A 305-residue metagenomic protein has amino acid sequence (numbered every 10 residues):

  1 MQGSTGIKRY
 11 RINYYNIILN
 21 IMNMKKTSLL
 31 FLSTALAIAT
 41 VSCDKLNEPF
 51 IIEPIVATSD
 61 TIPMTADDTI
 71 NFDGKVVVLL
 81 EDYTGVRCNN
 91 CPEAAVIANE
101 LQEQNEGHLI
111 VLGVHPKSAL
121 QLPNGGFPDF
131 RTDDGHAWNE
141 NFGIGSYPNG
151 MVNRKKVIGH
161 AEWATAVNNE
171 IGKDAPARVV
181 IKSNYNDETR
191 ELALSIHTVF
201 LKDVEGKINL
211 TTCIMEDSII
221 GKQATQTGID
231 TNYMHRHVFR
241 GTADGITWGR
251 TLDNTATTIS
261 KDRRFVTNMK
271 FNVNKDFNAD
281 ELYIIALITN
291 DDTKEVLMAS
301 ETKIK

Functional and structural regions predicted by a protein language model:
M1, I12-L30, T34-V76: Bacterial Sec-dependent N-terminal signal peptides
G3-G6: Residue-identity detector for glycine
R9: Cationic, low-complexity basic patches in intrinsically disordered or flexible, solvent-exposed regions
M22-M24, C43, C88, G150 (+1 more regions): Terminal processing/anchoring signals of secreted or surface-associated proteins and related intramolecular
K25, V86, S218: Residue-level signal for short, function-critical loop segments
L46-Q121: Acidic/polar, low-complexity intrinsically disordered N-terminal segments immediately downstream of a Sec signal
G113-K305: Short, conserved sequence motifs used for protein processing/export or organelle targeting and for catalysis
